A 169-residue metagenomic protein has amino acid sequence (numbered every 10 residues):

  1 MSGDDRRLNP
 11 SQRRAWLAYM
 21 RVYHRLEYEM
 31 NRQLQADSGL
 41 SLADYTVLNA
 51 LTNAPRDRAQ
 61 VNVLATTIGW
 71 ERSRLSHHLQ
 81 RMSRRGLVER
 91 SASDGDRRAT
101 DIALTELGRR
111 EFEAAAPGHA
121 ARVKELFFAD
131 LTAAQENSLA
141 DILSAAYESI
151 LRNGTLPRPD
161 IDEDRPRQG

Functional and structural regions predicted by a protein language model:
M1-P10, A133-G169: C-terminal regulatory/oligomerization modules of transcriptional regulators
M1-S38, R85, Q168-G169: N-terminal leader segment of winged-helix/HTH proteins
S2-D4, Q80-D141: Charged, amphipathic alpha-helical coiled-coil/dimerization segments
R14, A18, E29, T46-A50 (+2 more regions): Pre-recognition alpha-helix immediately N-terminal to the DNA-recognition helix within helix-turn-helix or winged-helix
M20, N49-R56, A116, S144: Short, locally clustered residues in the helix-turn-helix/winged-helix DNA-binding domain
H24, Y28-S73, R158: N-terminal helix-turn-helix DNA-binding core of bacterial DNA-binding proteins
V61, L79-Q80: Short, hydrophobic-biased segments on the C-terminal half of alpha helices that form "recognition helices"
